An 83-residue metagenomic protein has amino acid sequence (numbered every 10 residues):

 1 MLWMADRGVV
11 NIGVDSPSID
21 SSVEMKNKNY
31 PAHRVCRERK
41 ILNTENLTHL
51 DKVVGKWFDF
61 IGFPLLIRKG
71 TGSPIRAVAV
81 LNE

Functional and structural regions predicted by a protein language model:
M1-E83: Active-/binding-site microenvironments in catalytic and ligand-binding cores
